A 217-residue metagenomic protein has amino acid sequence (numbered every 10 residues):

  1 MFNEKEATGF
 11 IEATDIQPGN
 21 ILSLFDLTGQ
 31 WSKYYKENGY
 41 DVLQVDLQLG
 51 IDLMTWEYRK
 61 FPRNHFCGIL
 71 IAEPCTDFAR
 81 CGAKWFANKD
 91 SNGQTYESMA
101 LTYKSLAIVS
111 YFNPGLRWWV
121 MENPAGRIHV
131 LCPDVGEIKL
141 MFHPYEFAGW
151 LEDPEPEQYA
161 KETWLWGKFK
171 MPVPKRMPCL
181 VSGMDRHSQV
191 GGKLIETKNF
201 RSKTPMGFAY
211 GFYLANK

Functional and structural regions predicted by a protein language model:
M1-Y40, Q44: S-adenosyl-L-methionine
A7, Q17, E37, Q48 (+4 more regions): Intrinsically disordered, low-complexity segments enriched in small/polar residues
P18, D41, C67, R117-W118: The start of beta-strands in P-loop NTPase/AAA+ ATPase cores
L24-F25, M54-H65, C75-K217: Class I S-adenosyl-L-methionine
Y40-M54: A short beta-strand-loop structural module common to alpha/beta enzyme folds
L70: N-terminal Rossmann-like NAD(P) cofactor-binding module of classical short-chain dehydrogenase/reductase
